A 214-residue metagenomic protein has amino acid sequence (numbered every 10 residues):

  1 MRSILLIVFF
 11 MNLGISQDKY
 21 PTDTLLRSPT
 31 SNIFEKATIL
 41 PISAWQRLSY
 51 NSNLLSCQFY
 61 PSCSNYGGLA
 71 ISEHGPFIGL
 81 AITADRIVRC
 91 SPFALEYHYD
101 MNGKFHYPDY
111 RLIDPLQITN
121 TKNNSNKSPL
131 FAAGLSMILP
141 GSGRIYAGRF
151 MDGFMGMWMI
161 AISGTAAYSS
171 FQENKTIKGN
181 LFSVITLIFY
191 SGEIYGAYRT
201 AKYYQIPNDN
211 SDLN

Functional and structural regions predicted by a protein language model:
S3-L13: Sec-dependent N-terminal signal peptides
T24-N214: Hydrophobic alpha-helical membrane segments
